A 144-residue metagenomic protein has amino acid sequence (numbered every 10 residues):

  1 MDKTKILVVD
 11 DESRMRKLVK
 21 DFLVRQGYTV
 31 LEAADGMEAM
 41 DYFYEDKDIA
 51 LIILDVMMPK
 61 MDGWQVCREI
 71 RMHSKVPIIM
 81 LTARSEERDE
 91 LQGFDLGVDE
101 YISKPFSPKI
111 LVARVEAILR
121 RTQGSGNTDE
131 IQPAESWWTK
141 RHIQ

Functional and structural regions predicted by a protein language model:
T4-K5, A117-Q144: Short, Lys/Arg-enriched segments at the junction into DNA-binding effector domains of transcriptional regulators
L7, E32-L51: Acidic, metal-coordinating helix/loop segments flanking the phosphotransfer/catalytic sites of two-component signaling
K17-R25: Charged docking surfaces used in two-component/phosphorelay signaling
Y44-K47, E69-V76, L96: Conserved phosphotransfer cores of two-component systems
D55, T82: Active-site residues of response regulator receiver
M58: Receiver (REC) domain active-site loop signature in two-component systems and cognate sites in sensor histidine kinases
